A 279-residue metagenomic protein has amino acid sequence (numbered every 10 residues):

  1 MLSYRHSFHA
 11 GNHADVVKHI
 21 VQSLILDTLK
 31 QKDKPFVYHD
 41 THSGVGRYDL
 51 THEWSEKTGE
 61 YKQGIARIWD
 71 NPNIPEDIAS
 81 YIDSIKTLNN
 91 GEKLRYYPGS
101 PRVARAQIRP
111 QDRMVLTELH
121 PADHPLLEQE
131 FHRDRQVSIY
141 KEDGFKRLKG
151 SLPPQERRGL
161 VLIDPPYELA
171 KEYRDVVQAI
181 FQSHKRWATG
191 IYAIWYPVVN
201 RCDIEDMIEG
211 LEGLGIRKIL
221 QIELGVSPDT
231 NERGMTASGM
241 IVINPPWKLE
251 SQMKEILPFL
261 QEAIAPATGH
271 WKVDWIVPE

Functional and structural regions predicted by a protein language model:
M1-E279: Class I S-adenosyl-L-methionine-dependent methyltransferase catalytic core
